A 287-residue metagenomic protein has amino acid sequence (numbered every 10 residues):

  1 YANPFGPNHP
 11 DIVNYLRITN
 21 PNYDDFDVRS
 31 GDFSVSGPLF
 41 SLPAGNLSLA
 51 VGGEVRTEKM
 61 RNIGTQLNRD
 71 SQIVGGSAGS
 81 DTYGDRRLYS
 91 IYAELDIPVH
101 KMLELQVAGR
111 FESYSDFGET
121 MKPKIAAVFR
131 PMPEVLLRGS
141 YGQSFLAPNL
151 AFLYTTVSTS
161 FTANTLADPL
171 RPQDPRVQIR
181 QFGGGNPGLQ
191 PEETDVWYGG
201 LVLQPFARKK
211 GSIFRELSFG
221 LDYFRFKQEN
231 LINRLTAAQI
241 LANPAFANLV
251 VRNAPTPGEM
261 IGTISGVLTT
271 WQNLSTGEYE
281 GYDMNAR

Functional and structural regions predicted by a protein language model:
Y1-L88, D116, G142-P191, F214-D283: Surface-exposed, low-complexity loop segments enriched in small/polar and acidic residues
D27-F33, Y89-L95, M121-A127, V135 (+3 more regions): Hydrophobic, lipid-facing positions within transmembrane beta-strands of outer-membrane proteins
G37-S41, A93, I97, F111 (+3 more regions): Residue-level signature of outer-membrane beta-barrel architecture
F40-A44, H100-M102, R130-E134, T194 (+3 more regions): Outer-membrane beta-barrel channels and translocator barrels
L49-E58, I63, T82-V128, T194: Surface-exposed extracellular loop regions of Gram-negative outer-membrane beta-barrel proteins
